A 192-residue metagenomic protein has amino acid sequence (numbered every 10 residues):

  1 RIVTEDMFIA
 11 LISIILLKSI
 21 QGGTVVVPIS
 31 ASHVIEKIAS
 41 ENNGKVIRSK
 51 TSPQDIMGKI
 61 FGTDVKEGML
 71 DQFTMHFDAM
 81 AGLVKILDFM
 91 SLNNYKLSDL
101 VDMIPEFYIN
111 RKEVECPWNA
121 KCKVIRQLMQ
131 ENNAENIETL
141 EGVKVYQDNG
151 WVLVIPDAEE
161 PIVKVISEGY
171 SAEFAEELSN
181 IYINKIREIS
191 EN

Functional and structural regions predicted by a protein language model:
R1, K18-N192: Phosphate-binding and adjacent anionic-ligand microenvironments
I2-M7: Short beta-strand elements at the ligand-binding edges of bilobed clamshell
A10-L11: Extended, compositionally biased non-globular segments that define protein topology
I14-I15: A short, N-terminal amphipathic alpha-helix
